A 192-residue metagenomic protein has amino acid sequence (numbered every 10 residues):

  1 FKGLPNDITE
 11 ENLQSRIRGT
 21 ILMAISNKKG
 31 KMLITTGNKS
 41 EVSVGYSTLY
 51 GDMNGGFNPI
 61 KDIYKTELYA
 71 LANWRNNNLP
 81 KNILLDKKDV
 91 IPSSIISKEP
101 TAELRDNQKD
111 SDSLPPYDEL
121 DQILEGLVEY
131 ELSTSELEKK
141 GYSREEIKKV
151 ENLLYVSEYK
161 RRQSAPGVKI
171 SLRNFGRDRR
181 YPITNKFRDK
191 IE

Functional and structural regions predicted by a protein language model:
F1-E192: ATP/NTP-dependent adenylation/nucleotidyl-transfer catalytic domains that generate, transfer, or process NMP-activated
